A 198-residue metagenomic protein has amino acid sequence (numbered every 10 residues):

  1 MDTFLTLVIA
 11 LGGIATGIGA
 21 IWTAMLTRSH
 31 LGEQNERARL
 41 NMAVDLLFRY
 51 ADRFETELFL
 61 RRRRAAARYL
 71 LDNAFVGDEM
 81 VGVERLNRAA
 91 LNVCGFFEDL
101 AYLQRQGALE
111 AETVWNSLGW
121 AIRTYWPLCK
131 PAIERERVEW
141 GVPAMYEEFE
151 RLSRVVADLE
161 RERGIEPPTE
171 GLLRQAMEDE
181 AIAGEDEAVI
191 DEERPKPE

Functional and structural regions predicted by a protein language model:
D2-F75, E84: Membrane-proximal alpha-helical anchors
A74-D78, R105: Short, charged/polar, low-complexity loop and linker segments that flank or interrupt alpha-helical bundles
M80-G82: Glycine- and acidic
R85-E198: An amphipathic alpha-helical interaction surface
